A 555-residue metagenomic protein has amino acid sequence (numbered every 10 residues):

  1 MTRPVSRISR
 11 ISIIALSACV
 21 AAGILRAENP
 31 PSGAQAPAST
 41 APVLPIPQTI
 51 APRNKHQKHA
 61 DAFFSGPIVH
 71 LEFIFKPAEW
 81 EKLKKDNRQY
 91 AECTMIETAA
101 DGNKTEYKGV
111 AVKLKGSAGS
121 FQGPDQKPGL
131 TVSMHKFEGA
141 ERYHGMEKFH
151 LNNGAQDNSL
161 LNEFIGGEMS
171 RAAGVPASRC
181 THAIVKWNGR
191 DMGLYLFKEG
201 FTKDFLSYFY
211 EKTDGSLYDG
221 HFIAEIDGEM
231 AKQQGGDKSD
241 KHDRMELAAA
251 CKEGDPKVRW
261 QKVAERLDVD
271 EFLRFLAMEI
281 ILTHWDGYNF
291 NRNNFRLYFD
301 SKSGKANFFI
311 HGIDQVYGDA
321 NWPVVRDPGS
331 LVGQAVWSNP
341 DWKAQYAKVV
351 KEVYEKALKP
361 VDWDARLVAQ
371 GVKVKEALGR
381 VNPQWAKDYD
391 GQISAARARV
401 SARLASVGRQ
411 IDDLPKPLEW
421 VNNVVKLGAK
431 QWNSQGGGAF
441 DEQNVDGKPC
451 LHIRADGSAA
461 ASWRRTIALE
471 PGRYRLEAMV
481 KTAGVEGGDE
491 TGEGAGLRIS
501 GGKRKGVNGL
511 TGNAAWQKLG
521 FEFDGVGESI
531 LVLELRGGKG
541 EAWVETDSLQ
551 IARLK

Functional and structural regions predicted by a protein language model:
M1-I8: N-terminal secretory signal peptides that target proteins for export/translocation
I8-I11, A27, L404, T466: Hydrophobic alpha-helical segments, especially transmembrane helices and their immediate juxtamembrane helical caps
S12-G23: Bacterial N-terminal signal peptides
A18, A62-F64, D86, N103 (+11 more regions): Sterically constrained small-residue positions within well-ordered secondary structures of folded domains
A27-E419: Phosphate/dinucleotide-binding and metal-coordinating scaffold of catalytic cores in nucleotide-dependent enzymes
L414-K555: Extracellular and organelle-lumenal recognition/adhesion modules and their flexible linkers in secreted
